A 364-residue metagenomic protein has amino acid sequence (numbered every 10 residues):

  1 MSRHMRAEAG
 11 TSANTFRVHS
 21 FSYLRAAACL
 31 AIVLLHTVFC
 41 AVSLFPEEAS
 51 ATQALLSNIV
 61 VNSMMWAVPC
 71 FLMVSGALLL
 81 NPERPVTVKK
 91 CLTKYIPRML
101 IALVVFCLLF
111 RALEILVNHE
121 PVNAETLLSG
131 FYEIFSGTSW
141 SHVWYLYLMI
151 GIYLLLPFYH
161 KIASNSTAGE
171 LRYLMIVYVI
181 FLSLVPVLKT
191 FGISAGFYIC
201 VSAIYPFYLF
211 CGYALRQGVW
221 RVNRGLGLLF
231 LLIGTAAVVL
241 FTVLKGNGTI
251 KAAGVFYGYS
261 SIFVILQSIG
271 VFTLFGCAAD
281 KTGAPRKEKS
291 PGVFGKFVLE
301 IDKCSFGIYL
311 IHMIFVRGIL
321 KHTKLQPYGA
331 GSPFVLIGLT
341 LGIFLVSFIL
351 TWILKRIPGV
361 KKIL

Functional and structural regions predicted by a protein language model:
M1-I180, Q326-L364: Membrane-cytosol interface segments of multi-pass membrane proteins, especially ER/Golgi lipid-handling enzymes
M5-E8, V222-F297, A330-S332: Alpha-helical transmembrane segments and terminal signal-anchor/GPI-anchor hydrophobic tails, characterized by long
T15, P82-K90, K161-G169, R216-G227 (+2 more regions): Membrane-interface junctions at the ends of membrane-embedded or membrane-associated helices
L30, L34-T37, C107-L108, I176-T190 (+2 more regions): Aromatic-anchored segments of alpha-helical transmembrane domains
S43-P46, L116, V185-I193, L240-A252 (+1 more regions): Juxtamembrane "helix-exit" motif on the non-cytosolic side of transmembrane helices
L56-V68, E133-L148, L188-Y208, F241-G270: Interfacial loop-to-helix transition and helix-capping segments at the boundaries of transmembrane helices
S75-L79, G151, L155-I162, F207-V219 (+3 more regions): Transmembrane alpha-helical segments
E170-V219: Loop-centered beta-sheet repeat module
